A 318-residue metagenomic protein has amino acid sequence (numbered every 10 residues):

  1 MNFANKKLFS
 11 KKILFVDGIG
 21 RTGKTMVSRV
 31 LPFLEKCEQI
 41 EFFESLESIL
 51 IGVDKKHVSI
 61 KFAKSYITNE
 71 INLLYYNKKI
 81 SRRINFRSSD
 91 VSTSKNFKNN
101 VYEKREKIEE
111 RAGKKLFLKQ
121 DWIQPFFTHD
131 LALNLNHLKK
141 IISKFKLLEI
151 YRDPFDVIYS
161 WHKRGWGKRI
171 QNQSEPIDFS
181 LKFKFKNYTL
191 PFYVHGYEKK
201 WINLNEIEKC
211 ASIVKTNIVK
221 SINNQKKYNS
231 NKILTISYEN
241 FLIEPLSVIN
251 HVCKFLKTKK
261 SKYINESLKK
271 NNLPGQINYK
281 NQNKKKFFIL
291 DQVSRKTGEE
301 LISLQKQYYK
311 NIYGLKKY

Functional and structural regions predicted by a protein language model:
M1-F15, F185-T235, F241-Y318: PAPS-dependent sulfotransferases, especially Golgi type II membrane carbohydrate sulfotransferases
A4-F33: Walker A (P-loop) phosphate-binding motif
L14, E38, K146-L148, L234-I236: Hydrophobic/aromatic beta-strand patches that form the interior of the parallel beta-sheet core in alpha/beta enzyme
D17-G18, P125-D130, I150-R152, Y238-E239: Short His-Asn-centered micro-motif
G23-K36, L138-I142, H162, T235-K260: PAPS/PAP-binding and catalytic site of the sulfotransferase fold
G23-T25, L46-L50, L133-L135, F155-S160 (+1 more regions): Short catalytic/ligand-binding loop motif for oxyanion handling, primarily in non-cytosolic enzymes, centered on
F42-F126, F183-K199: PAPS-dependent sulfation machinery
F127-H129, L138-R164: Conserved phosphate-donor/acceptor-positioning beta-strand/loop module used by diverse small-molecule
